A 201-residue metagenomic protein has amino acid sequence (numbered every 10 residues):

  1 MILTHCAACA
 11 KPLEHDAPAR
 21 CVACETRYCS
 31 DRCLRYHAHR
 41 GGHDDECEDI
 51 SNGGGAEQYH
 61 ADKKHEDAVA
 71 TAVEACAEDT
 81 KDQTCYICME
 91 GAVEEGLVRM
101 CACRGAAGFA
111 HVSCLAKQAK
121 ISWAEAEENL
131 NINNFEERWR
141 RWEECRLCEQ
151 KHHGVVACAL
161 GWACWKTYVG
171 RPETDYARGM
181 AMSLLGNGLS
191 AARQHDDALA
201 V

Functional and structural regions predicted by a protein language model:
I2-A19, A77-C101, E149-A159: Small Cys/His zinc-coordinating "RING-like" fingers
E25-E46, A106-A124: Cys/His-coordinated zinc-finger cores
